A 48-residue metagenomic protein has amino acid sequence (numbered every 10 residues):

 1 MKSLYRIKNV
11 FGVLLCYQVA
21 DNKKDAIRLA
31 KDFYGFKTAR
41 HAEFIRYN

Functional and structural regions predicted by a protein language model:
M1-L14: Short aromatic-glycine-(Arg/Gly/Cys) micro-motifs in beta-strand/loop hairpins
A20-D21: Conserved aromatic
K24: Acidic phosphotransfer microenvironment of two-component signaling modules
R28-N48: Short, mixed-charge low-complexity intrinsically disordered segments
